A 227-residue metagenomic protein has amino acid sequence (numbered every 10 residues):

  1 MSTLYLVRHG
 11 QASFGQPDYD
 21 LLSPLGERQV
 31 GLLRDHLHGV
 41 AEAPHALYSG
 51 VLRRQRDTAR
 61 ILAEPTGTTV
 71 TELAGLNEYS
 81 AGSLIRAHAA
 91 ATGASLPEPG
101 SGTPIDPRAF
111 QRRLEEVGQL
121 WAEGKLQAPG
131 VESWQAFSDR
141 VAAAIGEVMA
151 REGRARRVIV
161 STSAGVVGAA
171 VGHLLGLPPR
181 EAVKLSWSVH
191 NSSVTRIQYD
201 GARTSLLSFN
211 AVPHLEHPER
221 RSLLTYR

Functional and structural regions predicted by a protein language model:
S2, T71, Y79-I105, A150 (+2 more regions): Acidic, low-complexity terminal tails and accessory targeting/binding regions of phosphate-metabolizing enzymes
S2-L73, W134-Q135: Active-site-proximal alpha-helix that buttresses catalytic centers in soluble enzyme cores
G10, A164, N210-A211: Active-site metal-binding loops of divalent metal-dependent hydrolases
S13, R54-R56, E78-Y79, V166-G168: Short, active-site-adjacent cap segments at secondary-structure transitions
H36, I61, P65, E147 (+2 more regions): Active-site catalytic microenvironments for nucleophilic, acid-base chemistry
S49-G50, D139, S161-T162: Short beta-strand scaffold positions
G67-R140: Phosphate-handling substructures
A128-V158: A mid-sequence, solvent-exposed acidic-amphipathic segment
